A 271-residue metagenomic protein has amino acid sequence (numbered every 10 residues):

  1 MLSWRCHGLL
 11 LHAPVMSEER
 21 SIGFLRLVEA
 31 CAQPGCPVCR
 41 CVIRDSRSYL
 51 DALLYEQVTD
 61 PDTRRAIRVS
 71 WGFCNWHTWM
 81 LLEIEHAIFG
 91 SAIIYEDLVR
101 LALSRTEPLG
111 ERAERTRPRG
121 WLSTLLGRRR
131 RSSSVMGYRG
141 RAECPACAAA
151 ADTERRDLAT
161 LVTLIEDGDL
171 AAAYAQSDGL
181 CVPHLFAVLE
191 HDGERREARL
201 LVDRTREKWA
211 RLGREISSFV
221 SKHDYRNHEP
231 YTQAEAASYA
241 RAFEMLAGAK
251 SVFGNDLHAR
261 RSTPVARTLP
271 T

Functional and structural regions predicted by a protein language model:
L2, C6-G179, P183-T271: Intrinsically disordered, low-complexity regulatory regions of eukaryotic proteins
